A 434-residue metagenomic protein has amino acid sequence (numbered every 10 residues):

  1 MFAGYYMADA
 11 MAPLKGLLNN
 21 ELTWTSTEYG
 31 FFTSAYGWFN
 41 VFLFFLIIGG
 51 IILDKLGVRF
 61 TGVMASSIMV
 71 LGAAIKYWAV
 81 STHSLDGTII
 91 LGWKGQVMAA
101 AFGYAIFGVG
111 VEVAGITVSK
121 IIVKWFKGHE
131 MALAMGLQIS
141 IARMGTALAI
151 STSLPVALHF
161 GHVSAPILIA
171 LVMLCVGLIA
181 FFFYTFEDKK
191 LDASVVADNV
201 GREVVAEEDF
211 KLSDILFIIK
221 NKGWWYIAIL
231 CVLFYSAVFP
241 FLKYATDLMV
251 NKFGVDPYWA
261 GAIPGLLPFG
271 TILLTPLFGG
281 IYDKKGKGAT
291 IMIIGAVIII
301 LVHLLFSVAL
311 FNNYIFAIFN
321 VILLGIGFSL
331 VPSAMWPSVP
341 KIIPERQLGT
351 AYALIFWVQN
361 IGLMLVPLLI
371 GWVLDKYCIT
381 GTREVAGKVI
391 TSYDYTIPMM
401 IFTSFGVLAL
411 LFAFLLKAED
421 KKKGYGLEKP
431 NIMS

Functional and structural regions predicted by a protein language model:
M11-K15, N221-T275, P332, W336 (+1 more regions): Extracytoplasmic gate region of multi-pass secondary transporters
L43-V58, L274-K287, L374: Helix-to-loop junctions at the C-terminal end of transmembrane segments in multipass secondary transporters
S67-W93, V297-F311: C-terminal ends and interior cores of transmembrane alpha-helices in multi-pass membrane transporters/permeases
V97, G103-I141: Cytoplasmic helix-loop-helix junction between adjacent transmembrane helices in 12-TM secondary transporters
A132-S153, A157-L158, F356-P367: Glycine-rich segments within core transmembrane alpha-helices of 12-TM secondary carriers
S164-F183, T396-F414: Symmetry-related core transmembrane helices of the 12-TM Major Facilitator Superfamily/SLC fold
D192-I227, I432-S434: Juxtamembrane intracellular "pre-TM" segments in multi-pass secondary transporters
G288-M335: C-terminal transmembrane helical hairpin of 12-TM major facilitator-type secondary transporters
